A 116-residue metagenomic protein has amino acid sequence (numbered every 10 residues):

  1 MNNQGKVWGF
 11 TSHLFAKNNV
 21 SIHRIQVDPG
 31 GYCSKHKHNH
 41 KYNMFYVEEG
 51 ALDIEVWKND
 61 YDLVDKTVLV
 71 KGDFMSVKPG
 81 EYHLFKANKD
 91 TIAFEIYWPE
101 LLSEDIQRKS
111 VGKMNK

Functional and structural regions predicted by a protein language model:
M1-R24, Y32-K35, K66-K71, K109-K116: A short, N-terminal "cap"/entry segment at the start of jelly-roll beta-barrel domains of the cupin/DSBH fold
N2-K6, L84-K116: Double-stranded beta-helix
G31, H40-K41, E81, K89-D90 (+1 more regions): A generic "binding-loop/recognition-motif" signal
S34, I54-V56, E95: Short hydrophobic/aromatic-rich beta-strand segments that constitute the beta-sheet cores of beta-sandwich/beta-barrel
H40-N59: Glycine- and acidic-residue-biased ligand/ion/polar-headgroup-sensing regions
A51-D53, F74, Y82, D90-I92: Structural motif
K58-G80: Short acidic-glycine-tyrosine-enriched beta hairpin
